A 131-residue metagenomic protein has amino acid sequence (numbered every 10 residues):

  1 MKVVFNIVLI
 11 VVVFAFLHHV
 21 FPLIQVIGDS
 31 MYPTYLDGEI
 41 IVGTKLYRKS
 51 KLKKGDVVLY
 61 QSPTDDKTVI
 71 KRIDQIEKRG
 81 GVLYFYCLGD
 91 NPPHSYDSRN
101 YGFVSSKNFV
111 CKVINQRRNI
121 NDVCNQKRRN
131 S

Functional and structural regions predicted by a protein language model:
M1-S131: Extended hydrophobic leader/signal-anchor segments used for secretion and membrane insertion
